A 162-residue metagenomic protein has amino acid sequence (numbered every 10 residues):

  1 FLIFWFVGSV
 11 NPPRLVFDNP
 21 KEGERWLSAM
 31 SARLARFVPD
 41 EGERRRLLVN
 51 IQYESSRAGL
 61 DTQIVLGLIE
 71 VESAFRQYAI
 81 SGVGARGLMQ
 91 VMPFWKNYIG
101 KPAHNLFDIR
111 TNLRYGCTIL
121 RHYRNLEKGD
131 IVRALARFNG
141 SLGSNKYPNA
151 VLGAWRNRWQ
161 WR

Functional and structural regions predicted by a protein language model:
F1-S9: Hydrophobic membrane-insertion alpha-helices, especially the h-region of bacterial N-terminal signal peptides
G8-R162: Catalytic glycan-binding domains that act on GlcNAc-containing polysaccharides
